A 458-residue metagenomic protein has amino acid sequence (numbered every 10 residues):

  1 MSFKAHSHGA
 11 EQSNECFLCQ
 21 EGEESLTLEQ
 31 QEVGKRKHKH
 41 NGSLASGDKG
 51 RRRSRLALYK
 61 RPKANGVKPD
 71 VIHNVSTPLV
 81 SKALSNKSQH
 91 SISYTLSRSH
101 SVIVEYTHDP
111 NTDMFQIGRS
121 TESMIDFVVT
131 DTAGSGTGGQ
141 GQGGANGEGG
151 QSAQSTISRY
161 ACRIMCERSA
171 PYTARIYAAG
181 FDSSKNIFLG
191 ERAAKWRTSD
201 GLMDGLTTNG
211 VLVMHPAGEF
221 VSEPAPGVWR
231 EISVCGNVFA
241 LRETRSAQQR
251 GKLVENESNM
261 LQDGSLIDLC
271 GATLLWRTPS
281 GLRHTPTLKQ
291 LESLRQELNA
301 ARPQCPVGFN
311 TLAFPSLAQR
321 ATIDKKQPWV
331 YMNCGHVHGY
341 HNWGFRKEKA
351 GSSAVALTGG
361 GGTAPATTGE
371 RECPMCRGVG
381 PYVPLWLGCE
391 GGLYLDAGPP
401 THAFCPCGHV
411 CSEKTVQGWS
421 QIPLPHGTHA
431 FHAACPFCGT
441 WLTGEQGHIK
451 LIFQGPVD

Functional and structural regions predicted by a protein language model:
M1-T156, S169-A170, R197-D200, L206-N209 (+2 more regions): Intrinsically disordered, low-complexity acidic Ser/Thr-rich regulatory segments
G22, P110-D113, G118-S123, V129-A133 (+15 more regions): Residues that form ligand- and interface-recognition hot spots within folded domains
R36, D48, M124-H284: Forkhead-associated
L84, L96, G205-N209, V213-C235 (+5 more regions): Long, charged low-complexity regulatory segments
I92-S93, D131-G136, Q151, Y177-D182 (+8 more regions): Short amphipathic alpha-helical segments embedded in low-complexity Lys/Glu-rich regions
H100-V104, I125, V129-G134, A145-S152 (+11 more regions): Eukaryotic intrinsically disordered and solvent-exposed regulatory patches
V104, N111-F115, S123-I125, G144 (+11 more regions): Core residues of folded domains in eukaryotic genome-function proteins
N299-P456: RING-type zinc-finger domain of E3 ubiquitin ligases
